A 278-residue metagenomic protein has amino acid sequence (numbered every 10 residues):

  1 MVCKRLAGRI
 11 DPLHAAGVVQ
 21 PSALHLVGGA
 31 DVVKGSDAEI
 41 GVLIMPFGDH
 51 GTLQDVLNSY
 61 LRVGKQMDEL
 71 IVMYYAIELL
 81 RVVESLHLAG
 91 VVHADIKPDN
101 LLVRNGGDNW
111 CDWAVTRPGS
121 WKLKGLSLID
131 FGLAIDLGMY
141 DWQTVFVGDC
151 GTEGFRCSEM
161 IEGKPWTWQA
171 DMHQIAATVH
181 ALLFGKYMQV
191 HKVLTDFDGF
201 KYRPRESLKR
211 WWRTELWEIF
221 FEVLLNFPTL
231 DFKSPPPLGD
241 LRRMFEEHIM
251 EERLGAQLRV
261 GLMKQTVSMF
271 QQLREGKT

Functional and structural regions predicted by a protein language model:
M1-R9: ATP-binding glycine-rich loop module of kinase domains
A15-E69: Conserved structural core of kinase catalytic domains
Y75-A76: Activation segment signature within eukaryotic-like protein kinase domains
R81-V91: Protein kinase catalytic-loop region centered on the HRD/HxD motif
D99-G154: Activation segment/activation loop of eukaryotic-type protein kinase catalytic domains
G138, T152-D231: Conserved C-lobe activation region of Hanks-type protein kinase-like domains
N226-Q257: Terminal C-lobe "cap" of eukaryotic-type protein kinase domains
E252-T278: Regulatory extensions appended to serine/threonine kinase catalytic cores
